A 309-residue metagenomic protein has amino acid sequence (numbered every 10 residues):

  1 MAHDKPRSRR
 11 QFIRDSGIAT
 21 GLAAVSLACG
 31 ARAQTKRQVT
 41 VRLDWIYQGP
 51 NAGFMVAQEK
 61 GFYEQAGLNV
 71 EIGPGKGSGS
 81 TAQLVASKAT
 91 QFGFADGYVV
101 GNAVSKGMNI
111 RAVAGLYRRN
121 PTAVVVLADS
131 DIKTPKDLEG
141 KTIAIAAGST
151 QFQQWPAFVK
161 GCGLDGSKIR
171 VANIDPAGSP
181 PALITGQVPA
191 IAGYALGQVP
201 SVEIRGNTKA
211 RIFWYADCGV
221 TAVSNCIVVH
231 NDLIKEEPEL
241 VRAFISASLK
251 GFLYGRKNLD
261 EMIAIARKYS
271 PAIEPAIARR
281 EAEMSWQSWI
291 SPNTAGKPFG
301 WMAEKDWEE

Functional and structural regions predicted by a protein language model:
M1-D15, A19-S26: N-terminal secretory signal peptides
A28-G30: N-terminal signal peptide c-region/cleavage motif recognized by signal peptidases
A33-T185, P189-L196, I212-D217, T221: Short, glycine-/small- and polar/acidic-enriched structural segments that line small-molecule recognition paths
L116-V126, N207-L233, I245, M284-S288: Periplasmic-binding protein-like
E236-E309: Secondary-structure end/capping motifs
